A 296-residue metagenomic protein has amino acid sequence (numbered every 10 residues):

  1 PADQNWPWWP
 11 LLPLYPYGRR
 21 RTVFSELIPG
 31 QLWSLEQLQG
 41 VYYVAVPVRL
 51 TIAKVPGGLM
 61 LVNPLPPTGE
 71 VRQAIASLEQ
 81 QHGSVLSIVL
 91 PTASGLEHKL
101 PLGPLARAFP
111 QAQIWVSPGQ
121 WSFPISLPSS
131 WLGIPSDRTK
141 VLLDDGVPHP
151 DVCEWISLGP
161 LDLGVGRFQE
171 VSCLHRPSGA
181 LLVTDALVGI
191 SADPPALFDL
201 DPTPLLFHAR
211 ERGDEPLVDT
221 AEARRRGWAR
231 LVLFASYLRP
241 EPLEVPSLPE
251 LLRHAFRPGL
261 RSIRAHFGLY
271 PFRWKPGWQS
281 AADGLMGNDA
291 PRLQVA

Functional and structural regions predicted by a protein language model:
P1-Q73, L127-L217, L233-L243, S247-L248: Catalytic core of the metallo-beta-lactamase
A2-N5, P29, Q111, D151 (+3 more regions): Acidic, low-complexity intrinsically disordered regions
Q4, Q31, Q37-Q39, Q73 (+6 more regions): Residue-identity detector for glutamine
W6-W9, W33, W115, W121 (+5 more regions): A residue-identity detector for tryptophan
G57, L65-P66, A76-S87, A93-A108 (+2 more regions): Cap/insert and terminal regions of metallo-dependent hydrolase folds
S77-P148: Active-site HxH/HxHxD metal-binding segment of metal-dependent hydrolases
